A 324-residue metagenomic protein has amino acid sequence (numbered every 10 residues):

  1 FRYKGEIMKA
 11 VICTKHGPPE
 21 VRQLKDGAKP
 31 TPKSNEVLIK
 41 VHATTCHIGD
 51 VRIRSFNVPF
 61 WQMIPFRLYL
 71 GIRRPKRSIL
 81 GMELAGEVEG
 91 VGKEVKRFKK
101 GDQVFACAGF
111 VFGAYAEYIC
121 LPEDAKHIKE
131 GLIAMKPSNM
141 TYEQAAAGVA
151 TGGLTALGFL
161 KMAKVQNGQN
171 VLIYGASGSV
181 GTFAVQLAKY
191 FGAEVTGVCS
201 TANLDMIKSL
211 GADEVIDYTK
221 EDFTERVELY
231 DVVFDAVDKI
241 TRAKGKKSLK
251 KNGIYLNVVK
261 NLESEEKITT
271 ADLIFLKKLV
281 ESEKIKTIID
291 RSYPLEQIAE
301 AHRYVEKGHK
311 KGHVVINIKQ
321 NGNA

Functional and structural regions predicted by a protein language model:
F1-I7, G322: Short, Lys/Arg-enriched N-terminal segments with co-localized hydrophobic residues within the first ~10-30 amino acids
K9-V11, Q23, A28, K40 (+2 more regions): Residues located in well-ordered beta-strands
P30-T45, P59-F112: Glycine-rich beta-strand-centered segment in the early N-terminal region that forms part of a ligand/cofactor-binding
K33, K99-K100, Q166, K250 (+1 more regions): Residue-level recognition of short, solvent-exposed, well-ordered loop/turn junctions that link secondary-structure
G71-R74, I79-M82, G90, R97 (+1 more regions): NAD(P)H dinucleotide-binding glycine-rich loop of Rossmann-like/cofactor-binding domains, especially the beta1-alpha1
A146-D217: Mid-domain Rossmann-like dinucleotide-binding core that forms the NAD(H)/NADP(H) cofactor-binding site
C199, A236-I288, L295, N317-A324: Glycine-rich phosphate-binding loop and adjacent beta-alpha segment of Rossmann(oid) nucleotide-cofactor-binding
E225-V232: A short acidic, Gly/Pro-enriched loop at the edge of an enzyme's catalytic core that lines a small-molecule cofactor
